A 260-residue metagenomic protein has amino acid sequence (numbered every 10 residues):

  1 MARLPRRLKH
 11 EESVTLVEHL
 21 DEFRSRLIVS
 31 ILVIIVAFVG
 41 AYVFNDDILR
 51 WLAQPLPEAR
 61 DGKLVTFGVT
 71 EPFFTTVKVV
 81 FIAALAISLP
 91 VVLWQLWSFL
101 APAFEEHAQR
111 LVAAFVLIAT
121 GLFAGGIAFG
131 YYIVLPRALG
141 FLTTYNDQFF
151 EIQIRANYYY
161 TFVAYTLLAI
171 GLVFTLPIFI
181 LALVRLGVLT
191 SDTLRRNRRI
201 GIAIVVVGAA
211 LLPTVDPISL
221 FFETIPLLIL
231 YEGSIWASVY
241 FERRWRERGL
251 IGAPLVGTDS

Functional and structural regions predicted by a protein language model:
M1-S260: Membrane topogenic/interface segments and analogous intrinsically disordered interaction regions
